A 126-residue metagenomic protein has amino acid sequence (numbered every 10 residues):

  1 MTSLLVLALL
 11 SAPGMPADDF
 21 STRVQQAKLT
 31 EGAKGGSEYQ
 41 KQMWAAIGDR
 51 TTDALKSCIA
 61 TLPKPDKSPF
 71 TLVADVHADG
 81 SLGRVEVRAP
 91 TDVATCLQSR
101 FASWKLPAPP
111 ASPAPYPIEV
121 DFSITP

Functional and structural regions predicted by a protein language model:
T2-S11: Sec-dependent N-terminal signal peptides
A12-P126: Charge-biased low-complexity segments
